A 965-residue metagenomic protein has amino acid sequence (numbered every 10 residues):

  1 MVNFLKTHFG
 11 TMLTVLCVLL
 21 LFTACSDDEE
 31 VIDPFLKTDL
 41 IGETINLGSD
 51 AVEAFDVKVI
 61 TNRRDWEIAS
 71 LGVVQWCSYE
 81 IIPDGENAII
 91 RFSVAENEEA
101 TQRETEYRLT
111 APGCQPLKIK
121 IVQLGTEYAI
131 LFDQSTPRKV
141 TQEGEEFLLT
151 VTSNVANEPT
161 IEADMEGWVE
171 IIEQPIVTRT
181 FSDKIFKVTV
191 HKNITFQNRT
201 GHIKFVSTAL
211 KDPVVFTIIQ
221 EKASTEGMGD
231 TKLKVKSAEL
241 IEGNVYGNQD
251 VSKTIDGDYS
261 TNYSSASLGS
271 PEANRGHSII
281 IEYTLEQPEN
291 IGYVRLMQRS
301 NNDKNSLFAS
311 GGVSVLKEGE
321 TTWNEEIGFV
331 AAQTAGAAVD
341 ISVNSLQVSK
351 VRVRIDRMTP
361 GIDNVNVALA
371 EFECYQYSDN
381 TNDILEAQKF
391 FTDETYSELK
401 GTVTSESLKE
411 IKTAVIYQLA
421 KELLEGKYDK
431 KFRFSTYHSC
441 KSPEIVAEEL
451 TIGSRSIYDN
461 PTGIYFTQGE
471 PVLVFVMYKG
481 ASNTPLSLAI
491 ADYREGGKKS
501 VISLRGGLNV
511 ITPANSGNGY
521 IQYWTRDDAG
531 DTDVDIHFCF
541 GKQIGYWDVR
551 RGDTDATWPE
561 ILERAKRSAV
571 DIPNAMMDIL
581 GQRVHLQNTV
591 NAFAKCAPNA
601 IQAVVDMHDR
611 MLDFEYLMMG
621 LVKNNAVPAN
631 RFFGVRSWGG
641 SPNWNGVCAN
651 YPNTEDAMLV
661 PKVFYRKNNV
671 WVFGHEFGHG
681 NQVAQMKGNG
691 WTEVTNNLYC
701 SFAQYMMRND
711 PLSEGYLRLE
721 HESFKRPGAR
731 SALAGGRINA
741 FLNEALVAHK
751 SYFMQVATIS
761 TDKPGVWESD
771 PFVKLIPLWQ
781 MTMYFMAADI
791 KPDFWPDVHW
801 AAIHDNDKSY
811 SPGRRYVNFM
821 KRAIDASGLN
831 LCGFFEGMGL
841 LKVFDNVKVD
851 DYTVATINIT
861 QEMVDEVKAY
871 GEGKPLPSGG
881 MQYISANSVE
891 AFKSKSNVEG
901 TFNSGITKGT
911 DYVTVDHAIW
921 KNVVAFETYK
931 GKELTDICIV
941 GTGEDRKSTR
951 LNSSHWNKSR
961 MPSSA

Functional and structural regions predicted by a protein language model:
V18-N46, S78, C114-F132, L210-K232: Bacterial Sec-dependent N-terminal signal peptides
P34-F35, L40, T44, V59-R91 (+1 more regions): Surface-exposed binding patches on compact interaction domains or structured appendages
A223-E286, R299-S306, S378-L385, Y912-T914 (+2 more regions): Disordered, acidic Ser/Thr/Pro-rich linker "stalks" and the adjacent N-terminal cap of the next globular domain
H277, K304-T381: Trp- and acidic/polar-enriched beta-sheet ligand-binding modules for extracellular glycan and matrix recognition
F390, E394-Y428, R814-R946, S964: Beta/coil-rich, acidic/histidine-enriched accessory regions frequently appended to metallopeptidases
P461-G463, T467-P485, A489-F633: Zn2+-dependent metallopeptidase catalytic core
R564-M783, H799, K808: Catalytic cores of extracellular degradative/oxidative enzymes
L951-S963: Single conserved hydrophobic/aromatic residue that forms the stacking wall/gate of nucleotide- or nucleobase-binding
